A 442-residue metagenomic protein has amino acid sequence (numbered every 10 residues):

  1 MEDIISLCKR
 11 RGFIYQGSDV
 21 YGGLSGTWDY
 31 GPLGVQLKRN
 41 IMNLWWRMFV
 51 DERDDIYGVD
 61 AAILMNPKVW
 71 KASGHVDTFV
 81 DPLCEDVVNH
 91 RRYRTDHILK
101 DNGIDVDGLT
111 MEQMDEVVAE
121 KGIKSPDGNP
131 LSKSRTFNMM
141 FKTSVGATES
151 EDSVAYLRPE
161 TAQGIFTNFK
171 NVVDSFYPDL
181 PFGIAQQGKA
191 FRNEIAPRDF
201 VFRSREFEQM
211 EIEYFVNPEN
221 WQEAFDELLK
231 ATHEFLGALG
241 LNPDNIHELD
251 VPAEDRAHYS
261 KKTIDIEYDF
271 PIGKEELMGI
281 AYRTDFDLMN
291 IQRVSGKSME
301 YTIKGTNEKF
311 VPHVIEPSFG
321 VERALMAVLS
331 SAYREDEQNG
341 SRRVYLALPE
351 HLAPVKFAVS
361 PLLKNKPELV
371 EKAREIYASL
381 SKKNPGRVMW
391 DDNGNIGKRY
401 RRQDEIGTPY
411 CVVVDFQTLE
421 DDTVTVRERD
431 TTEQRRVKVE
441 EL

Functional and structural regions predicted by a protein language model:
M1-L442: NTP/phosphate- and nucleic-acid-binding module
